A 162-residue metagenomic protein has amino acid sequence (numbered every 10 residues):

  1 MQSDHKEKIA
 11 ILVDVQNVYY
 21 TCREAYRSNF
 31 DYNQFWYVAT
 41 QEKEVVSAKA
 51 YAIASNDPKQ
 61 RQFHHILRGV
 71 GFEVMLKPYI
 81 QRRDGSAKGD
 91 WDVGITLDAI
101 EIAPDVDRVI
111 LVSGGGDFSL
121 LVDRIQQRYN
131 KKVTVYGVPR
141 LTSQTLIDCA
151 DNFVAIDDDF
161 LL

Functional and structural regions predicted by a protein language model:
M1-W91, K132: Domain-level signal for Mg2+-assisted phosphodiester chemistry and nucleotide/NA-binding surfaces in nucleic-acid
N56-L162: Nuclease catalytic cores that cleave nucleic-acid phosphodiester bonds, predominantly acidic two-metal-ion
